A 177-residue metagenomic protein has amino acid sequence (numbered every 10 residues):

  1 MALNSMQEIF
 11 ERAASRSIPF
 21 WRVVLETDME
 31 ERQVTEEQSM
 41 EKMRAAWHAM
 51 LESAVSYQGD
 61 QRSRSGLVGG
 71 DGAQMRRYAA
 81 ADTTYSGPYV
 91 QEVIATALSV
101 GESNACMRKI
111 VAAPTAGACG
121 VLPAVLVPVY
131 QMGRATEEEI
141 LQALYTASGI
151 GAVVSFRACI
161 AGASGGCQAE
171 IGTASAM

Functional and structural regions predicted by a protein language model:
M1-R108, Q131: Generic N-terminal targeting/processing segments that precede catalytic cores or assembly contacts
T84, A113-A116, E138, G165-A169: Alpha-helix capping and helix-loop boundary segments enriched in small/acidic/polar residues
L98, E102, P123-L126, S148 (+1 more regions): Amphipathic, well-packed alpha-helical segments that form the structural scaffold of globular domains
S103-P114, A118, I150-V153, I160-A163: Hydrophobic, small-residue-rich transmembrane alpha-helices and their short perimembrane loops in multi-pass membrane
M107-V125, E170-S175: Conserved phosphate/anionic-ligand binding catalytic regions in large, soluble enzymes, centered on
P123-A135: Alpha-helical support elements that line or immediately flank enzyme active sites and cofactor-binding pockets
A135-A143: Membrane-embedded helical hairpins/re-entrant loop segments and their flanking transmembrane helices within multi-pass
Y145-M177: A structural-propensity feature for long, helix-poor, extended segments
